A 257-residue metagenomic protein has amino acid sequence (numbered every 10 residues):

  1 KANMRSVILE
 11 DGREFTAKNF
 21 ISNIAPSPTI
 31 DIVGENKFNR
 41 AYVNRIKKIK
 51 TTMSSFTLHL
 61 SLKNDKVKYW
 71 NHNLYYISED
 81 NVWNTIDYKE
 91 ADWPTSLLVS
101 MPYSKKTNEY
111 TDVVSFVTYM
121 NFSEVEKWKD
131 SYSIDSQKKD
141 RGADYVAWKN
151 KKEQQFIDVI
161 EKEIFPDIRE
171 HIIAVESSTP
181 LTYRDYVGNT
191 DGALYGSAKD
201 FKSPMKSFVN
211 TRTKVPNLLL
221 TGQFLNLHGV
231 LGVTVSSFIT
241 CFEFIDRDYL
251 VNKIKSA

Functional and structural regions predicted by a protein language model:
K1-T111: Mid-domain catalytic core of redox enzymes that form a hydrophobic substrate pocket/lid adjacent to a catalytic redox
E10, L219, C241-D248: Catalytic phosphate/nucleotide-handling subdomain of diverse soluble enzymes
I21, L60, F116, I160 (+3 more regions): Hydrophobic, well-ordered secondary-structure elements that form the walls of internal hydrophobic environments
D31-V33, R184, V230-L231: Short glycine-/acidic-enriched loop or helix-start segments at secondary-structure transitions that form or flank
D65-S178: C-terminal segments that line or cap access tunnels to active or ligand-binding sites in enzymes and enzyme-associated
D158, K162-L227: A glycine-rich dinucleotide-binding beta-alpha-beta segment and adjacent secondary-structure elements that constitute
Q223-I245: A conserved FAD-binding loop/helix module that cradles the flavin
D246-A257: Active-site-proximal substrate-binding core of FAD-dependent oxidoreductases
